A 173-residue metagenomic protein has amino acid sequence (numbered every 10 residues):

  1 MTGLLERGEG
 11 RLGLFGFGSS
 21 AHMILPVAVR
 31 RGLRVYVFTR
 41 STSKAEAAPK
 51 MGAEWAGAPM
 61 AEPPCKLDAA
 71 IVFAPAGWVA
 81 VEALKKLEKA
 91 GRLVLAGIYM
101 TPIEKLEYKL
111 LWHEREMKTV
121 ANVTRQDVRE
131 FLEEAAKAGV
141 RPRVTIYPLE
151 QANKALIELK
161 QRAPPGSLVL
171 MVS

Functional and structural regions predicted by a protein language model:
M1-M60: Mid-domain Rossmann-like dinucleotide-binding core that forms the NAD(H)/NADP(H) cofactor-binding site
G13-L14, V72, L95: Hydrophobic Val/Ile/Leu positions in short beta-strands of Rossmann-like dinucleotide-binding domains
R30, R125-S173: C-terminal hydrophobic helical "lid"/dimerization subdomain of Rossmann-like NAD(P)H-dependent oxidoreductases
F38-T42, F73, A121: N-terminal Rossmann-fold cofactor-binding loop
S41-S43, G77, M100: Helix N-cap at the beta1-alpha1 junction of Rossmann-like dinucleotide-binding domains, i.e., the first residues
E62-A70: A short acidic, Gly/Pro-enriched loop at the edge of an enzyme's catalytic core that lines a small-molecule cofactor
L87-K89: Helix-to-beta-strand junctions that scaffold the AdoMet/dcAdoMet cofactor pocket in Class I SAM-dependent enzymes
R92-V94, K105-T145: Rossmann-fold dehydrogenase core element
